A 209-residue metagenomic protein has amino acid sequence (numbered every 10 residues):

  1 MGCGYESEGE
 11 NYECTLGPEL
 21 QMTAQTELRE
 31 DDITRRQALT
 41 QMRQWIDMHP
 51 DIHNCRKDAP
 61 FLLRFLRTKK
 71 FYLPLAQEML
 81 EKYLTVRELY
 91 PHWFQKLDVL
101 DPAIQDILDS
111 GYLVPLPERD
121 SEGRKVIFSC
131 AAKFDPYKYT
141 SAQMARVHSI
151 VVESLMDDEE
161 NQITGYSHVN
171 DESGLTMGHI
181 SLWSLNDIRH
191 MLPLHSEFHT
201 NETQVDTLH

Functional and structural regions predicted by a protein language model:
M1-N201, V205-L208: SEC14/CRAL-TRIO lipid-binding/transfer domains and related phosphoinositide-recognition modules that form deep
